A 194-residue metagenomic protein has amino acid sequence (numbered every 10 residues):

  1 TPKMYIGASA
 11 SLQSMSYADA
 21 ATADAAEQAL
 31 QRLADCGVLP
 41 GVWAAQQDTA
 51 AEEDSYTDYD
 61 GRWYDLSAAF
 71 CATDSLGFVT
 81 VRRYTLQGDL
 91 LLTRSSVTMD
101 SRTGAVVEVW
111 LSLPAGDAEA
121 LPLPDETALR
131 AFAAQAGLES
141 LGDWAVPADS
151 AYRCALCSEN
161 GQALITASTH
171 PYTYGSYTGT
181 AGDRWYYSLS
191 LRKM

Functional and structural regions predicted by a protein language model:
T1-M194: Long, terminal "pre-/pro-" and other extracytoplasmic accessory regions that lie outside the mature folded/catalytic
